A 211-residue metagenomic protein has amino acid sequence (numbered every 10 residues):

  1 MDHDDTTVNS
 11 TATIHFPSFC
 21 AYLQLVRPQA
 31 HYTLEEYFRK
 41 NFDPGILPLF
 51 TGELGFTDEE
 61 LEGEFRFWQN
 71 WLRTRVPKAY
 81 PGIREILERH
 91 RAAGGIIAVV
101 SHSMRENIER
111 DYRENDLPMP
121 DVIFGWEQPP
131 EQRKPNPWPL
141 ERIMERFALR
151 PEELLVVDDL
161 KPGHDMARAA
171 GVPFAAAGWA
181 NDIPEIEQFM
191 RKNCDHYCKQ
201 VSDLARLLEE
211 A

Functional and structural regions predicted by a protein language model:
M1-E85, A92-A93: N-terminal helical cap/lid subdomain that shapes the substrate entry/recognition surface in HAD-like hydrolases
T7, I96, E131-Q132: Glycine-/small-residue-rich active-site loops that bind phosphorylated ligands and cofactors
Y37-F38, P77, V99, E153-L155: Residue-level marker of alpha-helix boundaries and capping positions
E88, R105, E109-A211: Asp-based, Mg2+/Mn2+-dependent phosphohydrolase catalytic module
G94-G95, V172: A short helix->loop->beta-strand "cap" motif at the edges of active sites that frequently abuts
S101-S103: Conserved phosphate-coupling serine/threonine residues in phosphotransfer and NTP-handling enzymes
